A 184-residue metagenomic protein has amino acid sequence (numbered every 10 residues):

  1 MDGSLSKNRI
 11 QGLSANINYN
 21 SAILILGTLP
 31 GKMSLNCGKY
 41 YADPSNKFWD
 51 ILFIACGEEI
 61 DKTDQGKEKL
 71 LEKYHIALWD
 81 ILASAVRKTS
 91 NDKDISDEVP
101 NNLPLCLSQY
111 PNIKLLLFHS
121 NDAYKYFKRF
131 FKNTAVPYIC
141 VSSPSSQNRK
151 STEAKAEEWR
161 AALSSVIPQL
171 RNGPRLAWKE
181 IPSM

Functional and structural regions predicted by a protein language model:
M1-A22, D43-P44, S90-P104, K128-M184: C-terminal capping/extension of enzyme domains
M1-N18, I54-E68, E72, W79 (+2 more regions): S-adenosyl-L-methionine
N20-L35: Conserved H-X4-D acyltransferase segment
L29-M33, N46-K47, A83-V86, N121-K125 (+1 more regions): Short, solvent-exposed loop/turn segments at secondary-structure junctions
M33-D94: Short, surface-exposed acidic-centric catalytic microdomains
N36, P111-K114, G173-P174: Short helix-to-loop capping/linker segments positioned immediately adjacent to catalytic or ligand/cofactor-binding
K73-K125: Internal catalytic-core helix/loop-beta-alpha segment that presents or stabilizes conserved functional determinants
